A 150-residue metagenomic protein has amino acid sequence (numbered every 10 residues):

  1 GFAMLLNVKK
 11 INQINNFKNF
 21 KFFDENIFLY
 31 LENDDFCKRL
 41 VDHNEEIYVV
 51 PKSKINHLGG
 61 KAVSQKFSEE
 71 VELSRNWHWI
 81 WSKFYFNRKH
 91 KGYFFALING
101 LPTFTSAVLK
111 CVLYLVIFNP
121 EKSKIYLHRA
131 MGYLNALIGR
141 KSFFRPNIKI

Functional and structural regions predicted by a protein language model:
G1-N16, F20-K54: A short, conserved alpha-helix in the catalytic core of glycosyltransferases
Q13-N16, R39, Y85, K89 (+2 more regions): Residue-level signal for well-ordered alpha-helical scaffold segments within enzymatic catalytic domains
F17, L31, N44, V49 (+5 more regions): Compositionally biased, intrinsically disordered low-complexity regions enriched in proline and serine
N33, W79-K83, R129: Alpha-helical packing segments of well-folded alpha/beta enzyme cores
K38, D42-K124: Active-site-adjacent helix/loop segment of glycosyltransferases that harbors family-specific signature motifs
F118-I150: Membrane-interface aromatic/basic loop that binds lipid-linked glycans or pyrophosphate carriers, typified by
